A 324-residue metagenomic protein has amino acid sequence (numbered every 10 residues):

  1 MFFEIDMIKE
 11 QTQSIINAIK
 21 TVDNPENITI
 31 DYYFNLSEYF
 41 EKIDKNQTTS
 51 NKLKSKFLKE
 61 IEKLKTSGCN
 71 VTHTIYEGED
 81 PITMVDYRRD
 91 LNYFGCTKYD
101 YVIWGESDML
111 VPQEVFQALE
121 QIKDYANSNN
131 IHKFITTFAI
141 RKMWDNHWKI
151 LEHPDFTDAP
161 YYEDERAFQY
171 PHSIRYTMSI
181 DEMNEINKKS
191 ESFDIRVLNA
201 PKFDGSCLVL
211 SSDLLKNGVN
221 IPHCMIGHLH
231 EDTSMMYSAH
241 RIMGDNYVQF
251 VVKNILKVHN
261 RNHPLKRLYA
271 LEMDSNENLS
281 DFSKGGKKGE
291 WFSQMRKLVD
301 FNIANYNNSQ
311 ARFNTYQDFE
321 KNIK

Functional and structural regions predicted by a protein language model:
M1, I15, I28-F34: Hydrophobic targeting segments
M1-Q13, S37-E41, E79-I82: Active-site beta-to-alpha loop of glycosyltransferases that engages the nucleotide-sugar donor
Q11-I28, Y39: Short, acidic, metal-binding catalytic loop of nucleotide-sugar glycosyltransferases
N35-S37, G105-S107, A139: Active-site acidic Asp-centered loop
F40-Y99: Active-site-proximal specificity loops/subdomain of glycosyltransferases
N92, P112-P222: Conserved catalytic core of nucleotide-sugar-dependent glycosyltransferases
Y99-P112: Short beta-strand-to-loop acidic/aromatic patch adjacent to the donor-nucleotide binding site
K189-K324: C-terminal catalytic/acceptor-binding lobe
